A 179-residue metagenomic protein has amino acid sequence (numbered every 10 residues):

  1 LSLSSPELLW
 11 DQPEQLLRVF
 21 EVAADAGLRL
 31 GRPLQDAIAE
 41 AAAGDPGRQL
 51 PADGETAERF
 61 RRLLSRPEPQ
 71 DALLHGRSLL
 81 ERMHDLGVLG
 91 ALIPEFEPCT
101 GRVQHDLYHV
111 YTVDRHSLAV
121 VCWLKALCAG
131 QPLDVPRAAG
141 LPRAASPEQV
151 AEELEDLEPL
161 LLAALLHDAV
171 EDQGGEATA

Functional and structural regions predicted by a protein language model:
L1-H109: Non-catalytic interface/linker regions that flank or bridge core catalytic/transmembrane domains
D25, A126, E171-G175: Short, well-ordered loop/turn and helix-capping segments at boundaries between secondary-structure elements and domains
H75, H116, L157: Hydrophobic (often cysteine-bearing) scaffold residues that line and stabilize catalytic clefts of nucleotide/cofactor
H84, P94-E97, G101, L118-K125 (+2 more regions): Amphipathic, well-packed alpha-helical segments that form the structural scaffold of globular domains
G101, T112-V113, A138-A179: Divalent metal-dependent catalytic cores for phosphoryl transfer on phosphate-bearing substrates
D106-R115, K125: Large, well-folded core regions of big proteins
L124-A139, S146: Helix-hairpin-helix/helix-loop-helix acidic hairpins
